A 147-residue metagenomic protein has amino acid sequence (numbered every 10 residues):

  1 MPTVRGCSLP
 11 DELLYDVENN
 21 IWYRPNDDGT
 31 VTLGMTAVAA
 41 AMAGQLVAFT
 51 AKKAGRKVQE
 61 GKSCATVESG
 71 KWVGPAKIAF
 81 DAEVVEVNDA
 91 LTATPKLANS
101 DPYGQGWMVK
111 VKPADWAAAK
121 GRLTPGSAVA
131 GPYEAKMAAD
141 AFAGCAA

Functional and structural regions predicted by a protein language model:
M1-E60, Q105-D115, R122-A130, E134-A147: Acidic, low-complexity mobile loops and tails
P25-D28, E86-T94: Short, conserved beta-turn/loop elements at beta-strand boundaries and strand-helix junctions
K52-V67, I78, E83: Short, well-structured beta-strand-loop connectors
E68-K77, A93-L97: Short, Lys/Arg- and Gly-enriched loop/turn segments at beta-strand edges
A82, K96-N99: Vicinal oxygen chelate
A98, W116-A119: Conserved, structured core segments of small domains
